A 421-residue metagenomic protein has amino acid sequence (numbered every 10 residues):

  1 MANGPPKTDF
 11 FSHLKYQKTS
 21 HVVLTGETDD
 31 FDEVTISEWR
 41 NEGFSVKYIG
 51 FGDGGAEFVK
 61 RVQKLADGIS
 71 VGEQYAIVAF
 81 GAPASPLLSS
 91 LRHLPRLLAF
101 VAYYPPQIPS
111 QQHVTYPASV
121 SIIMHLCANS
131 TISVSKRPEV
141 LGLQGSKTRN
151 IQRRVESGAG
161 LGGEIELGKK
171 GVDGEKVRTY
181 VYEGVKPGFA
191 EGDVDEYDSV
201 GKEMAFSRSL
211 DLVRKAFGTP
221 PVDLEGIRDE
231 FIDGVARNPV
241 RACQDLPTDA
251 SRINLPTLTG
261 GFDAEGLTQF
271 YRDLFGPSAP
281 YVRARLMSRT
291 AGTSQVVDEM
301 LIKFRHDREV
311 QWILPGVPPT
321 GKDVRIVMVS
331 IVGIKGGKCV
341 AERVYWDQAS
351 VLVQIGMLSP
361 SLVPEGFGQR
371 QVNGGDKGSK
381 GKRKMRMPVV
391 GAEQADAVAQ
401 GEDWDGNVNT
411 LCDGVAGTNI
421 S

Functional and structural regions predicted by a protein language model:
A2-F51: Short, surface-exposed "cap/lid" segments of acyl-processing enzymes
A2-P5, V71-S135, E139-S421: C-terminal and inter-domain tail/linker signature
K7-F11, D32-V34, V62-K64, L87-L88 (+1 more regions): A generic local structural motif
D30, G50-V62, K186-E191: Cap/lid segment of the alpha/beta-hydrolase catalytic domain
E33, S37, V59-K60, R137: Short, surface-exposed alpha-helical segments at coil->helix boundaries
E57-Q74, S89: Conserved acidic catalytic loop of the alpha/beta-hydrolase fold
